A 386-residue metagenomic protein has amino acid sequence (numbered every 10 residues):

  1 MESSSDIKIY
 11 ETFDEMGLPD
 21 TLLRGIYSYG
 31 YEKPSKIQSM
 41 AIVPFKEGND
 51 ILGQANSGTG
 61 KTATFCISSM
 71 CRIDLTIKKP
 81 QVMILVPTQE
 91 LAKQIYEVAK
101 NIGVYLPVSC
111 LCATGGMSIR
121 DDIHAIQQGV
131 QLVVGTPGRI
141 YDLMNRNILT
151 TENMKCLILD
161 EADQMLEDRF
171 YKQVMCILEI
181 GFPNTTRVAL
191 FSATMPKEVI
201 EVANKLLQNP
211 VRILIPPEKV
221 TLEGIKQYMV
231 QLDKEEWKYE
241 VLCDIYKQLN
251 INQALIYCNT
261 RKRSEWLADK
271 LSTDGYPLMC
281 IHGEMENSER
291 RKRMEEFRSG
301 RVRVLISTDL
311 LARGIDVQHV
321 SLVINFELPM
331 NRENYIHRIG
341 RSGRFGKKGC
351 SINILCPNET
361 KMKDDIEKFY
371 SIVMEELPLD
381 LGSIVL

Functional and structural regions predicted by a protein language model:
E2-L386: Conserved helicase RecA-like core
